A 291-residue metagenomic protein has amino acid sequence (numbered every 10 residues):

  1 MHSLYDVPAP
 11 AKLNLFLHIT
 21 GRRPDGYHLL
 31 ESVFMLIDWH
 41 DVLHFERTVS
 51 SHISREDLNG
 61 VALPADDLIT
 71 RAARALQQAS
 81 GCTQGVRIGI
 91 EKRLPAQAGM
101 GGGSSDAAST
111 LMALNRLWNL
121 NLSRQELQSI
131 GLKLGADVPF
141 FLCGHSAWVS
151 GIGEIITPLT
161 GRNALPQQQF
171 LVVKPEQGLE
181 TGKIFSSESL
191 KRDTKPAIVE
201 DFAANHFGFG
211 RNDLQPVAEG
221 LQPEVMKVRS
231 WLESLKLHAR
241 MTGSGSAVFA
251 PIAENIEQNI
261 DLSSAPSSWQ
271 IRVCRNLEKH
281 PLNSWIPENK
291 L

Functional and structural regions predicted by a protein language model:
M1-A98, R116, L120-Q125, R162-A164 (+1 more regions): ATP-binding N-lobe of GHMP and related small-molecule kinases
K12, Y27-L30, I69-A73, A107 (+5 more regions): A general structural signal for well-ordered alpha-helical segments in protein cores
I53, C143, W148-H238, P251-L291: Conserved, helical-rich catalytic subdomain that frames metal- and/or nucleotide-binding sites in enzyme alpha/beta
Q78-G89, M112-L134, E254-S267: Phosphate-handling active-site elements
A98-E126, F140-L142: DPxDG-like acidic metal-binding loop motif
G102-G103, M241-S246: Glycine-rich beta-strand-to-loop/alpha-helix junction loops that act as flexible
